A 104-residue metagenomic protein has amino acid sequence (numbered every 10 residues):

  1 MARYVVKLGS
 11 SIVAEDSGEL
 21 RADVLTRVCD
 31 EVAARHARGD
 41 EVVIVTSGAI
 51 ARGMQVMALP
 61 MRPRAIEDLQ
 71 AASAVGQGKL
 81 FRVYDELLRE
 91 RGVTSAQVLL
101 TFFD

Functional and structural regions predicted by a protein language model:
M1-D104: Nucleotide/pyrophosphate-binding catalytic subdomain
